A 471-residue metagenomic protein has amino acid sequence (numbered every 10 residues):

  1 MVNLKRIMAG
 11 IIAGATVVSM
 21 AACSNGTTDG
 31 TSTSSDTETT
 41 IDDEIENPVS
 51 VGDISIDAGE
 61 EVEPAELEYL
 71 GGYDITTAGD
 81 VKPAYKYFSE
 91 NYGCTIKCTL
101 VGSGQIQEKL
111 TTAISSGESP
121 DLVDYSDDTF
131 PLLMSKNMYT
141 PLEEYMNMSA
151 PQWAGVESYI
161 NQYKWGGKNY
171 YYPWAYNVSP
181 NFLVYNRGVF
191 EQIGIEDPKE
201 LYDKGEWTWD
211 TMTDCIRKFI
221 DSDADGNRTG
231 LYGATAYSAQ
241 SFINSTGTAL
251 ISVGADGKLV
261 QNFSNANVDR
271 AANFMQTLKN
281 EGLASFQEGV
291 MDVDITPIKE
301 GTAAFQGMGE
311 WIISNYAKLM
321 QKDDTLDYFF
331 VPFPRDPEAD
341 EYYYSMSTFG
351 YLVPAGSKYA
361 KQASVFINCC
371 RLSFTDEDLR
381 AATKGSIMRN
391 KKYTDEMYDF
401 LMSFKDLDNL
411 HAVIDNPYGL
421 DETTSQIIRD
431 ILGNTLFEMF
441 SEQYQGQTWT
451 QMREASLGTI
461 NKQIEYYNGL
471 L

Functional and structural regions predicted by a protein language model:
I41-E63, D127-P180, D210, V331: Hinge/lid segment of periplasmic solute-binding proteins
E44, A360, F374-L471: Conserved C-terminal helix/tail region of periplasmic/extracytoplasmic solute-binding proteins
I75-G93, G188: Short, polar/charged alpha-helical segment
K86-V156, N169, Q192-I193, P297 (+2 more regions): Extracytoplasmic "Venus flytrap"/periplasmic binding protein-like
I96, M320-M388: Extracytoplasmic/periplasmic substrate-recognition and gating elements
T112-A113, D121, S149-F190, R217 (+3 more regions): A structural signal for short loop-to-beta-strand junctions that line the ligand-binding cleft of periplasmic/secreted
W165-Y176, N181, E191, T208-V260: Extracytoplasmic/periplasmic solute-binding protein
D214-I216, D256-G289: Glycine-centered hinge/linker elements that transmit conformational signals in sensory and ligand-binding systems
